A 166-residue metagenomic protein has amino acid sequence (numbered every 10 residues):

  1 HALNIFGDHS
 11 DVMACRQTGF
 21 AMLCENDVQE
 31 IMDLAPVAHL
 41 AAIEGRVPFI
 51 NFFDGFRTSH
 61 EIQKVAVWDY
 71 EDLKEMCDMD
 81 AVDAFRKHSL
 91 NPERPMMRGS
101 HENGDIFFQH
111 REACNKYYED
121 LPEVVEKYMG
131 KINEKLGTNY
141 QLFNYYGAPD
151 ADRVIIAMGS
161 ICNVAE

Functional and structural regions predicted by a protein language model:
A2-G7, D33-P36, H60-V67, E71 (+1 more regions): Short acidic, glycine/serine/threonine-rich loops at helix termini
L3-G55, M79: Conserved thiamine diphosphate
G7, L23-D33, A113-V124, A157: Catalytic cores of large soluble enzymes that bind and process phosphate-bearing ligands
F20, E61, A148-A151: Short capping/connector residues at structural and topological boundaries
V28-Q29, F56-T58, M158-V164: Gly/Ser/Thr-rich loops at beta-strand to alpha-helix junctions that form or flank small-molecule/cofactor-binding
F49-Y145: Conformationally flexible catalytic loops at phosphate/diphosphate-handling active centers
L142-Y145, P149-E166: Redox- and metal-dependent alpha/beta enzyme cores, enriched for Fe-S-associated oxidoreductases and cofactor-handling
